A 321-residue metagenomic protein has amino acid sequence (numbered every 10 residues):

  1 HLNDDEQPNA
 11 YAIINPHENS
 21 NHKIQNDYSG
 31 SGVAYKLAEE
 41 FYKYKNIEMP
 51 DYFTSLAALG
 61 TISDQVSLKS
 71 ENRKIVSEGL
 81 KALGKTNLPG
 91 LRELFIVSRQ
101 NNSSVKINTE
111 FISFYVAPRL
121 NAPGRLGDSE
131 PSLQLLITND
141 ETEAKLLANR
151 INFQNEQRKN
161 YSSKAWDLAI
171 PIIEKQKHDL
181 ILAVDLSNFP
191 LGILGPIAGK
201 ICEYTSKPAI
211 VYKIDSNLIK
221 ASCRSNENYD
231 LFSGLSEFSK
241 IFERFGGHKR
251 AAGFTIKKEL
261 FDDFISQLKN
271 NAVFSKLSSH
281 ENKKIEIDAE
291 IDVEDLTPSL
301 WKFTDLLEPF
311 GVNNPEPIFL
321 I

Functional and structural regions predicted by a protein language model:
H1-L2, P16, P190, H248: Histidine-centered active-site/metal-ligand motif
L2-E6, S20-H22, S216-I219, Y229: Short gly/pro/ser/thr-enriched loop/turn and capping motifs at secondary-structure boundaries
E6-Q7, N121: Hydrophobic alpha-helical transmembrane segments in multi-pass membrane proteins
Q7-I62, S70: Short alpha-helices
Y42-S266, L277-H280, E290: Hydrophobic helix-and-loop "lid/oligomerization" segment in the mid-to-C-terminal part of catalytic domains
Q65, K85-L91, V273-I321: A contiguous loop/helix-start segment that scaffolds small-molecule binding in enzyme catalytic cores
